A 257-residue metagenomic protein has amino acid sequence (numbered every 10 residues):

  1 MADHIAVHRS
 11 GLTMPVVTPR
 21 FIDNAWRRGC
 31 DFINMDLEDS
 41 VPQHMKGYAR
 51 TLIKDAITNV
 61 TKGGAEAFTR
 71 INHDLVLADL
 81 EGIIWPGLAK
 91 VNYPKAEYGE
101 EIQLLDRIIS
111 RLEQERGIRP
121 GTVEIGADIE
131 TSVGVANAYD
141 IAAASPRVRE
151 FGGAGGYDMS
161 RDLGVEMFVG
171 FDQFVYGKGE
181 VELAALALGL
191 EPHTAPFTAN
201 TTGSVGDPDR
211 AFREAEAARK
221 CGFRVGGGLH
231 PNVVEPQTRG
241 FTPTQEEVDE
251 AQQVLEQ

Functional and structural regions predicted by a protein language model:
M1-Q257: Expand to "…catalyze enediolate/carbanion chemistry for C-C bond making/breaking, isomerization, decarboxylation
